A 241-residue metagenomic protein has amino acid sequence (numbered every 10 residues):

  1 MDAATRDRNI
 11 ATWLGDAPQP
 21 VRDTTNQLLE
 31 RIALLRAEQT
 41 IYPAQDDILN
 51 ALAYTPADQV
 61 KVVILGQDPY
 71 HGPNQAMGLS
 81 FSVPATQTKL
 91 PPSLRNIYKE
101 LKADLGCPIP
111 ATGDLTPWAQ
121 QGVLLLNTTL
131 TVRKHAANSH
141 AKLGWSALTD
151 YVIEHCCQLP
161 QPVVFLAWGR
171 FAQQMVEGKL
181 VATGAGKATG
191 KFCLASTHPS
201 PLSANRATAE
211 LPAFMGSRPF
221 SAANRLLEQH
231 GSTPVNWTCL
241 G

Functional and structural regions predicted by a protein language model:
M1-Q27, I32-A37, E100-L105, L130-E154 (+1 more regions): C-terminal capping/extension of enzyme domains
Q45, Q67, T128, A167-F171: Short, well-ordered beta-to-alpha junction loops that form the rim of enzyme active sites and present histidine/acidic
L49-D58, C156-Q158, E177: A short acidic-Thr-Gly-centered motif at the start of a beta-strand
T55-P110: Adenosine ribonucleotide-centric catalytic and binding domains
Q59-V60, P160-P162, G190: A general structural motif
I64, L148, C156-A172: Glycine-rich anion-binding loop/nest that anchors nucleotide
D114-A119, C157: Short, conserved, surface-exposed binding loops centered on an aromatic residue
